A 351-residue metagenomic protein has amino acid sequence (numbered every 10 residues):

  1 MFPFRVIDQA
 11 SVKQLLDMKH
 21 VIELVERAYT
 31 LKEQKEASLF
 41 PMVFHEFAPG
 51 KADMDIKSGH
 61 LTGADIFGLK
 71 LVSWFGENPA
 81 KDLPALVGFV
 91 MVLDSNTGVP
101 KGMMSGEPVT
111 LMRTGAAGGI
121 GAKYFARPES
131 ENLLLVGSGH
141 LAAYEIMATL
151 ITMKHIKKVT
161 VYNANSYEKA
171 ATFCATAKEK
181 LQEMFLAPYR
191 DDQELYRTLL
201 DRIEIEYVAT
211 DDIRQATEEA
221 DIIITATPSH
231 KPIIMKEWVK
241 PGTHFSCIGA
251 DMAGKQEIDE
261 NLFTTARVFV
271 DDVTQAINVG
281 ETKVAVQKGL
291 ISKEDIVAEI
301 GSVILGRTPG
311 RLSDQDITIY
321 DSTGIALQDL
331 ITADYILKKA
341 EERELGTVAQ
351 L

Functional and structural regions predicted by a protein language model:
M1-L111, A117-G119, A126-E129, L327-L330 (+1 more regions): N-terminal ligand-binding/catalytic initiation module
A10-K13, D251-L351: Adenosine-phosphate binding glycine-rich loop
D17-V21, E26-K35, K123-R127, I151-K154 (+6 more regions): Generic secondary-structure signature for well-ordered alpha-helical cores
G118, E129-M153, Y162-E168: Glycine-rich adenosine-cofactor-binding loop
F125-N132, K240-P241: Short helix-loop-beta connector
T152-L200: NAD(P)-binding Rossmann-fold cofactor-contacting core
R197-A285, L290: Rossmann-like adenosine-cofactor binding region
